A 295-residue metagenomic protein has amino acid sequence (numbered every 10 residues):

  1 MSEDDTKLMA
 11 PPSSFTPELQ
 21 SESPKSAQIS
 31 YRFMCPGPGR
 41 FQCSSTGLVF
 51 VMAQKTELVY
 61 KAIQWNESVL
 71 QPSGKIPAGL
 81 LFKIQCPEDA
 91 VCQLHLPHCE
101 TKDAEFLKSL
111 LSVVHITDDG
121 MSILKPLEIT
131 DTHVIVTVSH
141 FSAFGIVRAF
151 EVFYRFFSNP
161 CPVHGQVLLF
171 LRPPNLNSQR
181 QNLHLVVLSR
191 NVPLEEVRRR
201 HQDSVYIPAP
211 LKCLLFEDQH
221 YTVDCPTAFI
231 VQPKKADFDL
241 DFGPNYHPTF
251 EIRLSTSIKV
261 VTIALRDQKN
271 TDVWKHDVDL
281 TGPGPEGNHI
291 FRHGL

Functional and structural regions predicted by a protein language model:
M1-L111, H115-L295: A structural signal for beta-rich interaction modules in eukaryotic proteins
